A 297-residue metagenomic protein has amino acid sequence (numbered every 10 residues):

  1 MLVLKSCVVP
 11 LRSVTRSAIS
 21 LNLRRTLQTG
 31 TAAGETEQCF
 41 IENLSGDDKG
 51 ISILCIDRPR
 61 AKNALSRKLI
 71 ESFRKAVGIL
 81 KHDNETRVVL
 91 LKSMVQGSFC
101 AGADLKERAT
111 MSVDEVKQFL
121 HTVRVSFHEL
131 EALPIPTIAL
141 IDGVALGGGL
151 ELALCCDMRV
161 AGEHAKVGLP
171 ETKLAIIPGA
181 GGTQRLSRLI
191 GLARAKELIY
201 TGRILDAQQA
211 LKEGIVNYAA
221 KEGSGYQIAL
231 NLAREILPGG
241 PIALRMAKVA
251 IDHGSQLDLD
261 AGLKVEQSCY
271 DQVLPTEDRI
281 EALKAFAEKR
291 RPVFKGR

Functional and structural regions predicted by a protein language model:
L2-K92, D114, H128: Conserved CoA-thioester-binding segment of acyl-CoA-metabolizing enzymes
K49-D57, E71-M111, E129-L140, M158 (+2 more regions): A structural preference for short, pocket-lining loop segments at secondary-structure junctions
P59, V160-A165, A207, V216-E277 (+1 more regions): C-terminal long alpha-helix characteristic of the crotonase
L69-F73, F119-T122, G225, E266: Hydrophobic alpha-helical membrane-association signature
T110-H121: A short acidic, glycine-rich active-site loop that binds or catalyzes chemistry on phosphate/adenosine moieties
E129-P241, E281: Crotonase-fold acyl-CoA enzyme core
